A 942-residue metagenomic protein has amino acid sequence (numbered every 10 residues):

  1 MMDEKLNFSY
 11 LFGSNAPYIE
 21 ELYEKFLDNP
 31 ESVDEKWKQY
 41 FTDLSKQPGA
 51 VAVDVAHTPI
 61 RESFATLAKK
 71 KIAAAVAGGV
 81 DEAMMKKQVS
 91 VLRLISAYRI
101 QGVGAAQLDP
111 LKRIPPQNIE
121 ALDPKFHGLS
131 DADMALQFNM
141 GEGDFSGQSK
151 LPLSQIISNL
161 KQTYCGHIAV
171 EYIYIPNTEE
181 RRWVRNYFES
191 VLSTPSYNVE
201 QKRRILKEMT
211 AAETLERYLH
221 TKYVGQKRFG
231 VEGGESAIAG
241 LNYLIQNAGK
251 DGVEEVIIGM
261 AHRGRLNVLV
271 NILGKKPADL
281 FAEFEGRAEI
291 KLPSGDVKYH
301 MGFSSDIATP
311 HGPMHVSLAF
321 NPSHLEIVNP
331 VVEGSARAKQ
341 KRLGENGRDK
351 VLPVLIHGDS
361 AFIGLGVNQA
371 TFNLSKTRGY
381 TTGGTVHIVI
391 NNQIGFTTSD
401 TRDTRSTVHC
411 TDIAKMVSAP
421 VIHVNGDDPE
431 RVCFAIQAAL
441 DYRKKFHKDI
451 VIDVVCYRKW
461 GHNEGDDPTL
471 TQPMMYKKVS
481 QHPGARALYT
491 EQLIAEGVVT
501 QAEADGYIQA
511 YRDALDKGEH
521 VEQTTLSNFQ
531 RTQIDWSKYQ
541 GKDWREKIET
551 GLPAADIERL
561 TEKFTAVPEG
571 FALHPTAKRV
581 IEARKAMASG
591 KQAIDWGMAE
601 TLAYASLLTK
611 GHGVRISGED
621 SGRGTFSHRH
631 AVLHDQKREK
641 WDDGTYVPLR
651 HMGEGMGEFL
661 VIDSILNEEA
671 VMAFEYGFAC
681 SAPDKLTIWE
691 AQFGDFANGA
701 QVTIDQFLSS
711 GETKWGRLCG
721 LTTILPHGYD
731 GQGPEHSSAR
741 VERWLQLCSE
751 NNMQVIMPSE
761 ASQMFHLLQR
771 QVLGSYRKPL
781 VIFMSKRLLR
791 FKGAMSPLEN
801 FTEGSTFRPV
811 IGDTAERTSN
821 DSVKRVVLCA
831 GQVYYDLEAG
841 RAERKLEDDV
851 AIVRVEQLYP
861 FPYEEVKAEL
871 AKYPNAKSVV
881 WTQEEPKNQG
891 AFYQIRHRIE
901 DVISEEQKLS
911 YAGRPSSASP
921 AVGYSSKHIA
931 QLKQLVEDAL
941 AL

Functional and structural regions predicted by a protein language model:
M2-E4, L11-F12, K46, T382-V499 (+4 more regions): Thiamine diphosphate
M2-V367, F372-D403, V417, V421-I422 (+8 more regions): Conserved internal helical-beta-strand scaffold that buttresses enzyme catalytic cores
